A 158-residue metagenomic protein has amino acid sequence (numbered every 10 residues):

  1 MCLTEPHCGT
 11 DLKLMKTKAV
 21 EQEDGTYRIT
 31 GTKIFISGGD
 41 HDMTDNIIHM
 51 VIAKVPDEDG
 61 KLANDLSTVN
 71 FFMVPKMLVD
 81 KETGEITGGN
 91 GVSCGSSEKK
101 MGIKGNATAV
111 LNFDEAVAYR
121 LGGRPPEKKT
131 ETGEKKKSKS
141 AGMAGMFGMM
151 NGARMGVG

Functional and structural regions predicted by a protein language model:
M1-L12, N70-F71, K81-E82, G89-V92 (+1 more regions): Glycine/proline-enriched, intrinsically flexible loops and inter-domain linkers
M1-R28, T32-F35: Gly/Pro-rich turn-and-neighbor structural signature
L12-L14, Q22, T44-I48, D65-S67 (+1 more regions): Short, solvent-exposed loop/turn segments at the edges of secondary structure
L14-E21, A53, L111-E115: Short beta-strand elements
L14-M15, G38-G39, S96-K99: Short beta-alpha junctions and helix-cap segments that line functional grooves
T26, T30-G89: A short core secondary-structure module
F35, L78-G95, A107-G156: A glycine-rich, basic-preceded beta-loop-alpha segment at the flavin cofactor/substrate interface of flavin-utilizing
D42-N46, G102-I103, K137-S140: Short, surface-exposed loop/turn microsegments at beta-strand edges and helix-strand junctions
